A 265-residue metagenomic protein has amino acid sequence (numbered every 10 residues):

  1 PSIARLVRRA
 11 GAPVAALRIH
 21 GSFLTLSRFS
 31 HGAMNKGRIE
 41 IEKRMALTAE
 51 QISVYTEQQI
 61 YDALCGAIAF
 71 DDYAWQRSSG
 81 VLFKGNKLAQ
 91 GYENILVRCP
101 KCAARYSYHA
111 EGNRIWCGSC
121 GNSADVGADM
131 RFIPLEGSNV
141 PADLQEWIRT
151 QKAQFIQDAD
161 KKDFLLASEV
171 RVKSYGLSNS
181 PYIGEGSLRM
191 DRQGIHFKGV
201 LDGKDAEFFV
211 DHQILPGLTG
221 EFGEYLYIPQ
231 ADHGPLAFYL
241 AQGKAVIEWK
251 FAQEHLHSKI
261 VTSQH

Functional and structural regions predicted by a protein language model:
P1-D62, F83-K101, H109-G121: A cross-family acyltransferase "interaction/gating" segment
I60-A74: Short, structured interface segments
A74-L82: Mid-sequence helix-capping/hinge segment at a functional interface
R105: Metal-cofactor-binding active-site regions of metalloenzymes
Y108-H109, V126-G127: Short, non-ligating residues that shape and space the ligands of small metal-coordination modules and catalytic
F132-S187: Anionic N-terminal interaction surfaces
L165, R171, Y175-Y225, A237 (+1 more regions): Phosphoinositide-binding peripheral membrane targeting modules
P216-H265: Canonical pleckstrin homology
